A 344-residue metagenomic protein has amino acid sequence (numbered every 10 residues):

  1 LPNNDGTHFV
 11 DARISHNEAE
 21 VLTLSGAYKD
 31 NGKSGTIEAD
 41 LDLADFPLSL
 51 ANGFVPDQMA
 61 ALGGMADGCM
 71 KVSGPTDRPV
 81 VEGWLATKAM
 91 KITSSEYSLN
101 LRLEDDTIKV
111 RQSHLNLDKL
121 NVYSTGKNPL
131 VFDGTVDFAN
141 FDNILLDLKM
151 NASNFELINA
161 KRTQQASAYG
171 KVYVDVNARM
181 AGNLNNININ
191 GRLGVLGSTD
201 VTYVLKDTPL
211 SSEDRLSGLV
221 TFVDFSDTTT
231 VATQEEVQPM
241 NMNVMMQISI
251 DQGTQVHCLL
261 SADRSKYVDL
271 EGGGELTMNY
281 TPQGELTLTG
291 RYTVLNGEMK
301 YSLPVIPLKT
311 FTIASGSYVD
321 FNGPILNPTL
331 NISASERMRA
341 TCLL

Functional and structural regions predicted by a protein language model:
L1-L22, Y28-K29, M65-G68, T87-L344: Strand-loop-strand
A61-G63: Extracellular/lumenal carbohydrate-interaction signature centered on repeated Trp-anchored short motifs
P79-W84, G191: Short flexible loop/turn segments that cap and initiate beta-strands
